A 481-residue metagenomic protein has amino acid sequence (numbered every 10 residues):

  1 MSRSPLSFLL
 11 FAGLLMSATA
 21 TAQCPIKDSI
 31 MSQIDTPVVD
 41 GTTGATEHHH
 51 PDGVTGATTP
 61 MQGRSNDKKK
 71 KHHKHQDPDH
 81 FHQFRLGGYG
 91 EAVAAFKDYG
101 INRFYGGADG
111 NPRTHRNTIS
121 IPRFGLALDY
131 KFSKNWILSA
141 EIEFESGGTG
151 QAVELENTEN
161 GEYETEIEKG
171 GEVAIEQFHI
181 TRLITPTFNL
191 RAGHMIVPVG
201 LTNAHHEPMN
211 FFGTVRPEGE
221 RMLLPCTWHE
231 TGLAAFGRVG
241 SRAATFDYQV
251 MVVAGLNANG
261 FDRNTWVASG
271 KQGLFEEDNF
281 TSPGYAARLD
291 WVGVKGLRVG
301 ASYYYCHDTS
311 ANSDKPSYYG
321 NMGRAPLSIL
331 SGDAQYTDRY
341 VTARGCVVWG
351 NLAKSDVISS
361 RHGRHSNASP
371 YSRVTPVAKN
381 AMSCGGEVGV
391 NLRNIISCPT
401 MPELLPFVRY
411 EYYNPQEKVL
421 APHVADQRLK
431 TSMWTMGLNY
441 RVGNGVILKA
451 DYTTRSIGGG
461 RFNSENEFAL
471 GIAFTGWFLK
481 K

Functional and structural regions predicted by a protein language model:
M1-L6, S241: Positively charged n-region of N-terminal signal peptides that target proteins for export
S7-S17: Bacterial N-terminal signal peptides
A20-Y105, K481: N-terminal periplasmic/intermembrane-space "pro-region" immediately following the signal or transit peptide
D77-K97, H115-A258, T281-A286, D290-R298 (+4 more regions): Outer membrane beta-barrel
K97-I101, R113, Y163-E168, F178-T181 (+2 more regions): Outer-membrane beta-barrel pore domains
T118, E145-G148, P225, E277-N279 (+2 more regions): Solvent-exposed loop/turn segments connecting transmembrane beta-strands in outer-membrane beta-barrel proteins
C226, E276-P283, M322-P326: Active-site glycine- and acidic-residue-rich loops that bind and position anionic ligands or nucleotide-like cofactors
G260, W266-N312: Loop-centered beta-sheet repeat module
